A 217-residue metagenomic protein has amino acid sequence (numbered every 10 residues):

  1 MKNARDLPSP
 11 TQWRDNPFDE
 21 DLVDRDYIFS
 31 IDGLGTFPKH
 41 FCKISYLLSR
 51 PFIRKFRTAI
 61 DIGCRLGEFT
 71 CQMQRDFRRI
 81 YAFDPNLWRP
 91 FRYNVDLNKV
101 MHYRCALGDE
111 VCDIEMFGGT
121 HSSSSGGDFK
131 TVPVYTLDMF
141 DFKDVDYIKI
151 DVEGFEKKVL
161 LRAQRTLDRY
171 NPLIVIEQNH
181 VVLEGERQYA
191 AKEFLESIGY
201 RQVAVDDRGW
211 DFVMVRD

Functional and structural regions predicted by a protein language model:
M1-D217: Phosphate/nucleotide-binding beta-alpha loop and adjacent structural elements of enzyme active sites
